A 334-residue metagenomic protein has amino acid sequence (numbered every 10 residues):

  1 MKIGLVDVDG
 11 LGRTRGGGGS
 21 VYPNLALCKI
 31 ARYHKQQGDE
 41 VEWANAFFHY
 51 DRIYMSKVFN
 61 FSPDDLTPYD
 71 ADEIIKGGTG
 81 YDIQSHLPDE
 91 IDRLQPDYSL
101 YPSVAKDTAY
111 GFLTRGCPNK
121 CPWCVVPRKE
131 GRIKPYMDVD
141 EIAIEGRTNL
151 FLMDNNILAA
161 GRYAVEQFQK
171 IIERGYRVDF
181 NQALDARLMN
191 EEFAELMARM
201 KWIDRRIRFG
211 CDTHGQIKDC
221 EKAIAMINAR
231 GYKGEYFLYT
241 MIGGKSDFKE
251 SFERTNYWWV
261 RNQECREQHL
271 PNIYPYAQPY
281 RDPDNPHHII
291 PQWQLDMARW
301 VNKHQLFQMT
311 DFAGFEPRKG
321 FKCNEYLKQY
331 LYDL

Functional and structural regions predicted by a protein language model:
M1-E73, Y81-D82: A short, structured N-terminal alpha-helical element that caps or precedes a catalytic domain
G4-V21, S99-K134, R147-D154, L158: N-terminal pre-triad scaffold of radical SAM enzymes
L5, Y54-V58, V125-A223, G234-K245 (+1 more regions): Core AdoMet radical
R15, I53, D65, I83-E90 (+3 more regions): Short, charged, surface-exposed secondary-structure boundary motifs
E40-A46, K76, F180, L238 (+1 more regions): A structural preference for short, hydrophobic beta-strand core positions in alpha/beta folds
Y69-G77, Y176, Y232-G234, P271: A short helix->loop->beta-strand "cap" motif at the edges of active sites that frequently abuts
I74-Y101: Ser/Thr/Gly-rich flexible loops in soluble cytosolic domains mediating phosphotransfer, phosphorylation
R199-F209, G215-L334: A structural motif corresponding to the C-terminal lobe/cap of the Radical SAM core domain
